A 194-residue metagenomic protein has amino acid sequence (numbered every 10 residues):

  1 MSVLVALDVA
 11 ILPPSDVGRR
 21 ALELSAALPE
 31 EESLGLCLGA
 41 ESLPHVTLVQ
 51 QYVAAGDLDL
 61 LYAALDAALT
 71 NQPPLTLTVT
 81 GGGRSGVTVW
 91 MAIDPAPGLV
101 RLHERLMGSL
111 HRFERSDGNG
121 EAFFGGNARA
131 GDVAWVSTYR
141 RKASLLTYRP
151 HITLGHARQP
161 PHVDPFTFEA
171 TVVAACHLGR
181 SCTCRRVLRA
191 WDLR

Functional and structural regions predicted by a protein language model:
M1-T76, A96-L178, A190-R194: Basic, often amphipathic N-terminal segments
T78-R84: Long, low-complexity, Ser/Thr/Gly/Pro-rich intrinsically disordered segments that act as flexible linkers and assembly
W90-P95: Short histidine-centered catalytic/ligand-binding loop motif
S181-V187: Short, charged, surface-exposed secondary-structure boundary motifs
